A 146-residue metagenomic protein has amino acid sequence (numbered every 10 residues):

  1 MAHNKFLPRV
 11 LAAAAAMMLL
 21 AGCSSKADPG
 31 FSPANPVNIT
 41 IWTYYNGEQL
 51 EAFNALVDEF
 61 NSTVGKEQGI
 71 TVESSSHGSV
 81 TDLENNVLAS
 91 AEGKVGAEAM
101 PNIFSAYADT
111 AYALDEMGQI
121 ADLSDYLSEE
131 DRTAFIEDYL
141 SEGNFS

Functional and structural regions predicted by a protein language model:
M1-I39, S62, E129: Short, low-complexity disordered leader/linker segments with a strong preference for bacterial N-terminal type II
A14, A99-M100, Q119: Short loop/turn motifs at secondary-structure junctions
S25, S62-K66, A89-G96, E116 (+2 more regions): Secondary-structure boundary motif
G30, Q49-F53, E116: Alpha-helix N-cap/helix-start motif
P36-T40, Y45-D109: Early extracytoplasmic/lumenal segment of secretory-pathway proteins
A106-S146: Hinge/lid segment of periplasmic solute-binding proteins
